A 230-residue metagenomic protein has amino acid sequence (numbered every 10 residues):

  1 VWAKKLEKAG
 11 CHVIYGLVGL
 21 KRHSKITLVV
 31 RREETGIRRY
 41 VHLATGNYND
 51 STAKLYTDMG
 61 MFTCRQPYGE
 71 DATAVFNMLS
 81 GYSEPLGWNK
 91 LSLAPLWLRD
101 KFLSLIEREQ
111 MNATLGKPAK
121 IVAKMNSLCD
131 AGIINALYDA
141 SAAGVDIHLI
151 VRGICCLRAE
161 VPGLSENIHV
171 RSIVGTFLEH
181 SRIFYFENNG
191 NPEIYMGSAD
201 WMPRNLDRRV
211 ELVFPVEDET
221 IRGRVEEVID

Functional and structural regions predicted by a protein language model:
V1-R39, A44-N47, T52, P95-D230: PLD/PLD-like phosphodiesterase catalytic module centered on the HKD motif
G10, F76, S80-S83, Q110: Structural signal for hydrophobic packing residues in well-ordered secondary-structure cores of soluble enzyme domains
N49, K54-G81, I221: Mobile "lid/hinge" segments at catalytic clefts and subdomain interfaces of large enzymes
Y82-L91, G116-P118: Gly-rich Lys/Arg/Thr-decorated short loops/hinges at beta-loop-alpha junctions or inter-strand turns that position
